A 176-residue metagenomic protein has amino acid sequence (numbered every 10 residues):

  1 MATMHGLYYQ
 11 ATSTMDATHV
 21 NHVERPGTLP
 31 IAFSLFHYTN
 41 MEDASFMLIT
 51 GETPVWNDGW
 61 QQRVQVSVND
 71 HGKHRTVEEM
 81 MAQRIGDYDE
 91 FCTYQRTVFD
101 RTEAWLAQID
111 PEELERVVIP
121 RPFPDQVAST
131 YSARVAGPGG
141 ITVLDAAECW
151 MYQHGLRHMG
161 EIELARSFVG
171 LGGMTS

Functional and structural regions predicted by a protein language model:
A2, Y9, V20-H74, D100-E103 (+2 more regions): Short, contiguous alpha-helical
A17: Short alpha-helical DNA-recognition segment
R75, E79-M80: Phosphate/pyrophosphate-binding loop motifs in nucleotide- or prenyl diphosphate-using proteins
M81-Q95: A short, structured beta-strand-centered segment in the mid-to-C-terminal lobe of catalytic cores from group-transfer
L106-R116: Proline-centered turn/helix-capping motifs that create local helix->coil transitions or kinks
